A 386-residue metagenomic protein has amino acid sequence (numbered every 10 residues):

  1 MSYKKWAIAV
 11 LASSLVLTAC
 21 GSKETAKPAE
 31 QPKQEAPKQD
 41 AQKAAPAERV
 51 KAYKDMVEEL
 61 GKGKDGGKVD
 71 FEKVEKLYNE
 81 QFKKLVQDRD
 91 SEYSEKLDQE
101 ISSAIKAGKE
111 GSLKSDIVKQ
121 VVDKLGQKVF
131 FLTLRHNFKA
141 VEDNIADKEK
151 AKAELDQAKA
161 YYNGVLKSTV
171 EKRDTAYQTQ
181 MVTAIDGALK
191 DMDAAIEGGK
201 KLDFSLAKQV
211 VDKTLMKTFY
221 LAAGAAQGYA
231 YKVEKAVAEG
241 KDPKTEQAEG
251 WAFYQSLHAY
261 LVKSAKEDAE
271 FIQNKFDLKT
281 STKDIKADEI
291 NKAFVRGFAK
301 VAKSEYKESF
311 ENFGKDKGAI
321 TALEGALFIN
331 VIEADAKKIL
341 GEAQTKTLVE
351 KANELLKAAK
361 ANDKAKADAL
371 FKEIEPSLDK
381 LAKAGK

Functional and structural regions predicted by a protein language model:
M1-I8: Bacterial Sec-dependent N-terminal signal peptides
V16-A19: C-terminal motif of bacterial Sec signal peptides marking the signal peptidase cleavage site
G21-E24: Bacterial signal peptide processing site
K33-K386: Mature extracytoplasmic or organellar-lumen-exposed domains after removal of signal/transit peptides
